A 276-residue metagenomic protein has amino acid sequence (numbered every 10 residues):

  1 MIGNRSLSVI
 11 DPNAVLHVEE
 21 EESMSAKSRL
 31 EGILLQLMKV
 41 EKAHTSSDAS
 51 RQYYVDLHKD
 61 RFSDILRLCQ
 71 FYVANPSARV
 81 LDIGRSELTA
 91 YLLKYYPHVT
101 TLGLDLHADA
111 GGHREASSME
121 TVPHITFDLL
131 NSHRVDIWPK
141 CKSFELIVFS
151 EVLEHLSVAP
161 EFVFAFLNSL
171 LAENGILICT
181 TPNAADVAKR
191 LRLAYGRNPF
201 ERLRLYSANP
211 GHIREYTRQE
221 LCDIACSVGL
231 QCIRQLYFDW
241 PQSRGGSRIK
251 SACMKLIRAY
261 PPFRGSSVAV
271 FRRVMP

Functional and structural regions predicted by a protein language model:
G3-N4, V9-L68, E87, L106 (+6 more regions): S-adenosyl-L-methionine-dependent methyltransferase catalytic module, highlighting the catalytic core
Y72-P76, W138-K142: Glycine-rich phosphate-binding loop signature in dinucleotide/nucleotide-binding domains
P76-S86: Conserved class I S-adenosyl-L-methionine
R79, T100, S143-E145, I176: Structural signature of beta-strand start/N-cap positions in the alpha/beta core of ABC transporter nucleotide-binding
L81, L104, S150, P182: Active-site flanking residues adjacent to catalytic metal/cofactor-binding acidic residues
S86-H98: Conserved SAM-binding loop of SAM-dependent methyltransferases across substrates and taxa, primarily the Class I
V99-D105: Conserved SAM-binding motif I beta-strand of class I
L146-V152: A short beta-strand submotif of the Rossmann-like class I SAM-dependent methyltransferase core that lines
